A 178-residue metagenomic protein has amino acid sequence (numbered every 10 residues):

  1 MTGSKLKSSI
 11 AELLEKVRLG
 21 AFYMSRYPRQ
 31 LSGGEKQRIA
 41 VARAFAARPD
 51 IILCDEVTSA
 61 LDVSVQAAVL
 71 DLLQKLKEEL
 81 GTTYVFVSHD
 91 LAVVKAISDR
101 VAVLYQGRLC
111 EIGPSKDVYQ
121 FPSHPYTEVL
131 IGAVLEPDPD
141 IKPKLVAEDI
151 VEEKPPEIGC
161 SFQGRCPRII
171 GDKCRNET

Functional and structural regions predicted by a protein language model:
K5-F22, I131: Conserved ABC ATPase "signature" region
Y27, E56-V57: Walker B catalytic motif
Y27-L31, E35: Conserved ABC ATPase signature
V41, L53, V69: Hydrophobic anchor residue at the start of the ABC signature
A46-D50: A short, proline-enriched helix->beta-strand linker immediately N-terminal to the Walker B motif in ABC-type P-loop
V57, L61, V65-D140: P-loop NTP-binding/switch modules centered on Walker-like glycine-rich loops
P114-T178: Short catalytic/signature loops enriched in Gly
